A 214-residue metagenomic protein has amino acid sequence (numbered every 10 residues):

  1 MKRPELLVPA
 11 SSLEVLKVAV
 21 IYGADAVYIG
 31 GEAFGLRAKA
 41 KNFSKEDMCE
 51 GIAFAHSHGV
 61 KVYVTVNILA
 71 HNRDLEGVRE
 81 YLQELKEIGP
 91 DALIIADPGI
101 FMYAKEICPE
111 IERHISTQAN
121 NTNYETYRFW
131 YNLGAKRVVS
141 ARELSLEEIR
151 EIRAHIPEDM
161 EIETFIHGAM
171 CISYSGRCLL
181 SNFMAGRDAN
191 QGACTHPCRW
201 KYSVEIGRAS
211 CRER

Functional and structural regions predicted by a protein language model:
M1-N121, S140, E147-R214: Active-site pocket-lining/capping segments in soluble small-molecule metabolic enzymes
Y124-E125: Conserved nucleotide-cofactor-binding alpha/beta core module
R137: Conserved glycine-bearing catalytic or ligand-binding loops at nucleotide- and phosphate-handling centers of large
